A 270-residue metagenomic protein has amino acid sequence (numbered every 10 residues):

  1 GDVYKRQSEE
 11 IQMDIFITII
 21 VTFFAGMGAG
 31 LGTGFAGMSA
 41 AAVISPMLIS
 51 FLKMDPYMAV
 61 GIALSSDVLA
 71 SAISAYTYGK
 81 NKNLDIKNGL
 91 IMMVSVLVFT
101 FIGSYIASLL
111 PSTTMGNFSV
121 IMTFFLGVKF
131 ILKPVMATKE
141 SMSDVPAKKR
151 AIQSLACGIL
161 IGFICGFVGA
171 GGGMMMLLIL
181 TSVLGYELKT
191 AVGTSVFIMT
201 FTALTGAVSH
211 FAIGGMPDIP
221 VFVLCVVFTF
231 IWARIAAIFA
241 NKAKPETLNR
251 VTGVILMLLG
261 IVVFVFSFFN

Functional and structural regions predicted by a protein language model:
G1-D2: Extracellular interaction modules
K5-L31, S45, I49-F51, P56 (+3 more regions): Juxtamembrane transmembrane-helix boundary motif
M13-T18, T22, S65-Y76, A170-L180: Hydrophobic, membrane-facing alpha-helical anchors
G30, V60-V68, V192-A203, L256: Transmembrane helix-bundle signature of multi-pass membrane transporters/permeases
F35-I44, G169-I179: Transmembrane helix boundary and interhelical junction motifs in multipass membrane proteins
M54-I62, K87-N88, G185-V196: Membrane-interface alpha-helices at helix entry/exit sites of multi-pass transporters
S66, T194-H210, P220-A233: A small-residue-rich subset of transmembrane alpha-helices
